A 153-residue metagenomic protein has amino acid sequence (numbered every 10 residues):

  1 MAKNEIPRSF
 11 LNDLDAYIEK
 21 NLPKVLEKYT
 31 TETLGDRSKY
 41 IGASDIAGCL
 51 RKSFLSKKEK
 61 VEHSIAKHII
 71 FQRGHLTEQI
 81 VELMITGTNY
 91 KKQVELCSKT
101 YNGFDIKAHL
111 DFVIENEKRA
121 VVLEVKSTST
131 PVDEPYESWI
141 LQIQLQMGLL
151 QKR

Functional and structural regions predicted by a protein language model:
M1-V122, S129-E137: Metal-dependent nuclease catalytic cores that hydrolyze phosphodiester bonds in DNA/RNA, characterized by
E115-R119, G148-R153: Secondary-structure boundary elements
P135-L150: Short, charged, amphipathic alpha-helix that recurs within catalytic cores of restriction-modification and other
